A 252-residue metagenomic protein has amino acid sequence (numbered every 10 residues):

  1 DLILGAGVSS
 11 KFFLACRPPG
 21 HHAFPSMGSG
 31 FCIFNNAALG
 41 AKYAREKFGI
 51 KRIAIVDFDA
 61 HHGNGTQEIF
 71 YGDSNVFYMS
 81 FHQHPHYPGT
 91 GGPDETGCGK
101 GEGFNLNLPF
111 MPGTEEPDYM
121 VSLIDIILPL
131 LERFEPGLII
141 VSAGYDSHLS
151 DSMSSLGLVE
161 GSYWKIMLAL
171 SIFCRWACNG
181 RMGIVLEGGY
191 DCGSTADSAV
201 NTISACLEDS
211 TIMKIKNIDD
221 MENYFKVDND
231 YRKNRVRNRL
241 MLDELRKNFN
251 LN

Functional and structural regions predicted by a protein language model:
D1-N252: A general "terminal functional-core" signal
